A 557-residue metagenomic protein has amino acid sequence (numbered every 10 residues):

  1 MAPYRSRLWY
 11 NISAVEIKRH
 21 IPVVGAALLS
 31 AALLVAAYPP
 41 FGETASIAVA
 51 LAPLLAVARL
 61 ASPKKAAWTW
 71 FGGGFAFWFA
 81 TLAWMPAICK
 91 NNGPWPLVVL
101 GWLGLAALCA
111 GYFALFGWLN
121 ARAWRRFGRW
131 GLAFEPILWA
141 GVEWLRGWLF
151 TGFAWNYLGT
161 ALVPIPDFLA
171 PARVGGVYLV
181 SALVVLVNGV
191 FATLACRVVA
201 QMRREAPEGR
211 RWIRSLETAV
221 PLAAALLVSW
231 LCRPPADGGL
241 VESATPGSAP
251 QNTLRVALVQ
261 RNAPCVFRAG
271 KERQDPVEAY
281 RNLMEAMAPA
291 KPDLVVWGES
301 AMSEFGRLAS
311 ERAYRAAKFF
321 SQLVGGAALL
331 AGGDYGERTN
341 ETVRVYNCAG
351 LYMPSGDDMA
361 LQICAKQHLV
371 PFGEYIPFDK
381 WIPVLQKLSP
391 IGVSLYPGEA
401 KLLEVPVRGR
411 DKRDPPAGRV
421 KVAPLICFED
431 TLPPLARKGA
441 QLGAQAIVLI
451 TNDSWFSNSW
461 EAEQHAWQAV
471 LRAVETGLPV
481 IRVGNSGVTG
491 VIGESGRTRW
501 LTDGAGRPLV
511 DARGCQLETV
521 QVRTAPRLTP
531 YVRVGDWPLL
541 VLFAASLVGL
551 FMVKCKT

Functional and structural regions predicted by a protein language model:
M1, S13-A14, P22, V198 (+7 more regions): Detector for intrinsically disordered, low-structure N-terminal pre-sequences
M1-V15, Q201-R211, S243-A249, F319-S321 (+2 more regions): Intrinsic disorder/low-complexity segments
A2-P3, E135, K421: Short N-terminal alpha-helical targeting/association segments
R5-W9, R59, V296: Local alpha-helix boundary/kink/capping signal
Y10-D237, S457-N458, A469-A473, G484-S495 (+2 more regions): Membrane-embedded alpha-helical bundles of multi-pass enzymes that act on lipidic or dolichyl-linked glycan substrates
C232-V534: Soluble catalytic domains of enzymes that build or remodel membrane lipids, polysaccharides, and related
